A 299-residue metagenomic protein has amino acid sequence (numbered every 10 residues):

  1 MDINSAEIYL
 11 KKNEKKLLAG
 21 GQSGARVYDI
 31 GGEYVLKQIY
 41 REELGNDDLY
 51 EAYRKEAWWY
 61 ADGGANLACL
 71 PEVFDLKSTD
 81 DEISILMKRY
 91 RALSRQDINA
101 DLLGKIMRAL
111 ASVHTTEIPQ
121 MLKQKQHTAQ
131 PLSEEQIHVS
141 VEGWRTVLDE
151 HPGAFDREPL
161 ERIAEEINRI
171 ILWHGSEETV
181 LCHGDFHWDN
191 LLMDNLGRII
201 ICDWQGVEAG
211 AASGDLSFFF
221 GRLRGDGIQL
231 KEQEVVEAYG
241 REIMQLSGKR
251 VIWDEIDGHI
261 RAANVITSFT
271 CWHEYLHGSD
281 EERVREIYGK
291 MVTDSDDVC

Functional and structural regions predicted by a protein language model:
M1-K16: Juxta-kinase regulatory segment immediately upstream of eukaryotic protein kinase catalytic domains
A19, S23-V35, N168-G214: Active-site acidic catalytic loop and adjacent metal/ATP-binding pocket of ATP-dependent phosphoryl transfer enzymes
D29, Q38, D75, L86-R89 (+1 more regions): Conserved hydrophobic "DFG−1" position in protein kinase catalytic cores
Q38-L76, D97-A109, L230: A conserved alpha-helical element in kinase catalytic cores
D81-L93: Conserved short submotifs of the Hanks-type protein kinase catalytic core that shape the nucleotide-binding pocket
I85, K125-L172: Active-site catalytic-loop/activation-segment of kinase and kinase-like phosphoryl-transfer enzymes
L93-A129: Conserved kinase catalytic-core helix
S213-G248, A262-K290: Active-site activation/catalytic loop segments of kinase-like enzymes and analogous catalytic loops in related
